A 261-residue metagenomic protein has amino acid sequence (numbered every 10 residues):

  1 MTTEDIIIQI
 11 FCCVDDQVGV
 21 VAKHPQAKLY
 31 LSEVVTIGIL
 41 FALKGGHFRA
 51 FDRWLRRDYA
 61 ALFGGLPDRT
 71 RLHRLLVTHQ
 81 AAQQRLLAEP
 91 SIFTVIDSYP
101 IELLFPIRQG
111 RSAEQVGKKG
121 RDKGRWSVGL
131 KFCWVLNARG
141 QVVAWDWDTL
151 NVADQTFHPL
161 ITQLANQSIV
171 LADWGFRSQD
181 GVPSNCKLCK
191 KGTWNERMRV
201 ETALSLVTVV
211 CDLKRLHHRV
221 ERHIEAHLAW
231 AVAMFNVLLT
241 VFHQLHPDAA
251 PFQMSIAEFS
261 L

Functional and structural regions predicted by a protein language model:
M1-L261: Short alpha-helical elements
